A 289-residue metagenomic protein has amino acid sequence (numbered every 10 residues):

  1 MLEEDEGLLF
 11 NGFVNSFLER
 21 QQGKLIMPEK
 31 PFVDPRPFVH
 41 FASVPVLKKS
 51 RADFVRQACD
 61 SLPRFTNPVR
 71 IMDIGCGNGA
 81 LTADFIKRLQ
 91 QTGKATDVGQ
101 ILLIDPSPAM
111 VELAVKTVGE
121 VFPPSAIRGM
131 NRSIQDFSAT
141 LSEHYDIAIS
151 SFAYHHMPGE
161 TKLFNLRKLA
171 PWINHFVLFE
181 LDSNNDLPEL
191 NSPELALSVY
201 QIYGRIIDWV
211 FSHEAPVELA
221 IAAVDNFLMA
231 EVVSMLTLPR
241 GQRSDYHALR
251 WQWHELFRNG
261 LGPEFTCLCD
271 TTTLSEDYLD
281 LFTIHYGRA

Functional and structural regions predicted by a protein language model:
M1-V39: N-terminal, positively charged/glycine-rich alpha-helical extensions of SAM-dependent methyltransferases
L25-P63: Class I SAM-dependent methyltransferase Rossmann-like catalytic core, especially the SAM/SAH-binding loop
M72, N78-D136: Class I SAM-dependent methyltransferase SAM/SAH-binding core
D136-S142: Short conserved loop adjoining the S-adenosyl-L-methionine
D146-E160: A short SAM/SAH-binding and catalytic strip from SAM-dependent methyltransferases
M157-L169: A short, conserved alpha-helix within the catalytic core of class I
L181-N259: C-terminal alpha-helical "lid/dimerization" subdomain adjacent to the S-adenosyl-L-methionine
P263-L274: Conserved S-adenosyl-L-methionine
